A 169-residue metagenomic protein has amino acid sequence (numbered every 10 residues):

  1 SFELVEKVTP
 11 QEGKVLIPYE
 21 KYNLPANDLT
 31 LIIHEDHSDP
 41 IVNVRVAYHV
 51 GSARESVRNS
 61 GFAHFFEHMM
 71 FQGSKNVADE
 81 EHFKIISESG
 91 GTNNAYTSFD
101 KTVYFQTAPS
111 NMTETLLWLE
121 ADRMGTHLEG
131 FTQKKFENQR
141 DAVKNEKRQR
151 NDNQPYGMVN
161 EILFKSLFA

Functional and structural regions predicted by a protein language model:
S1-F83, F105-S110, E114-A121: His/Glu-rich zincin catalytic helix
F2-E3, S74-K75, E81-A169: Acidic/histidine-enriched segments that form metal/cofactor-coordinating and catalytic pocket/exosite environments
